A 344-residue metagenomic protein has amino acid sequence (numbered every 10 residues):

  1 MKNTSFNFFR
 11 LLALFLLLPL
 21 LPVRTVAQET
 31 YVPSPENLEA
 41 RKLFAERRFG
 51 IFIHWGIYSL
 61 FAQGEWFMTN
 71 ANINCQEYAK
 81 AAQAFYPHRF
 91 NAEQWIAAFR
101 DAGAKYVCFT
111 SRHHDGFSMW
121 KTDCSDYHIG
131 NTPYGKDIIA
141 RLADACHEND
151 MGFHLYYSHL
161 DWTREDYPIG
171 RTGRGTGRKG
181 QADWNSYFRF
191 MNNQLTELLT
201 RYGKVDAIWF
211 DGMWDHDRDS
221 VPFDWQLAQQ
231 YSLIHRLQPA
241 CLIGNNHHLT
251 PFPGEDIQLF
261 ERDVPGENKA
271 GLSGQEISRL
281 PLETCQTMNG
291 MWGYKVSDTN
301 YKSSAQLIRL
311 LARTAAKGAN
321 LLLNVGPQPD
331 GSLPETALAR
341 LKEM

Functional and structural regions predicted by a protein language model:
M1-Q28: Bacterial Sec-dependent N-terminal signal peptides
A27-M344: Mature catalytic domains of secreted/periplasmic carbohydrate-active enzymes
